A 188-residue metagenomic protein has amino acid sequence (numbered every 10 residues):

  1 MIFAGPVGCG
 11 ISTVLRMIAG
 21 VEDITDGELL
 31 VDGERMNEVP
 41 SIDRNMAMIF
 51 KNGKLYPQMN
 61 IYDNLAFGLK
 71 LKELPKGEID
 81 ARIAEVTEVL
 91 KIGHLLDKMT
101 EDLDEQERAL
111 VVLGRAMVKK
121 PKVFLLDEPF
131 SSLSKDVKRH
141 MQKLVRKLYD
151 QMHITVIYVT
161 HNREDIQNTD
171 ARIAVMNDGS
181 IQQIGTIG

Functional and structural regions predicted by a protein language model:
E34-M48, L71, D80: ABC ATPase NBD coupling module
R35, G77-L95, R146-D150: Conserved ABC ATPase "signature" region
M99-L103, E107-A109: Conserved ABC ATPase signature
K120: Conserved catalytic motifs of ABC-family nucleotide-binding domains
F124-E128: Catalytic Walker B motif of ABC-type/P-loop ATPase nucleotide-binding domains
H153-V159: Conserved H-loop
D178-G179: Conserved ABC ATPase "signature" C-loop
